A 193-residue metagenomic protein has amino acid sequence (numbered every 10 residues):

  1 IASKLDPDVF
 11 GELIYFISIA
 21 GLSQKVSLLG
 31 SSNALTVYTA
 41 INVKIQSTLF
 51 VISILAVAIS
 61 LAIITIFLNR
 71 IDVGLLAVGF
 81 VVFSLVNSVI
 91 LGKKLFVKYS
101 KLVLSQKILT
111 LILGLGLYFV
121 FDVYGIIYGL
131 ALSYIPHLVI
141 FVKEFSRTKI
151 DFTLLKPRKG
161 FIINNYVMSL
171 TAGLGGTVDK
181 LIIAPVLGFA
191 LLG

Functional and structural regions predicted by a protein language model:
I1-A20, F161, N165, I183-G193: Interfacial/gating helices of multi-pass transporter permease domains
S3, I17, N33, V37 (+7 more regions): Transmembrane alpha-helix boundary and packing residues in multipass membrane permease domains and related
K4, L22-K25, G116, V120 (+2 more regions): Hydrophobic membrane-targeting alpha-helices
L5-V9, A40, K44, L95 (+2 more regions): A helix-boundary/kink motif common to multi-pass secondary transporters, especially Major Facilitator Superfamily
G11-I14, F50, S100, I127-Y128 (+1 more regions): Hydrophobic/aromatic positions within or immediately flanking transmembrane alpha-helices of multi-pass small-molecule
Y15-N69: Membrane-water interface segments that mark the loop-to-transmembrane alpha-helix transition
I52-T171, T177: Hydrophobic transmembrane helix module of multi-pass membrane transport proteins
